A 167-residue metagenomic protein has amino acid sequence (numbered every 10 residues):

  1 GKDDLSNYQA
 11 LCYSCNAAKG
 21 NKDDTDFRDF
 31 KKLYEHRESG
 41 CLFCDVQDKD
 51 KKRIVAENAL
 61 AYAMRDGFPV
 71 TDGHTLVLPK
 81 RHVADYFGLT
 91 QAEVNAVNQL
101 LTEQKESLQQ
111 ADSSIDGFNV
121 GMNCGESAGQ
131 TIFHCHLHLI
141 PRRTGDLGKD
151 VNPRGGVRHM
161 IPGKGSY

Functional and structural regions predicted by a protein language model:
G1-A10, A17-R37, G156, I161: Polybasic, low-complexity binding patches
Q9-Y13, H138-I140: Active-site scaffold segments
S14-A18, C44-Q47: Cys/His-rich metal-chelating microdomains
E35-Y167: HIT superfamily nucleotide-processing domains
